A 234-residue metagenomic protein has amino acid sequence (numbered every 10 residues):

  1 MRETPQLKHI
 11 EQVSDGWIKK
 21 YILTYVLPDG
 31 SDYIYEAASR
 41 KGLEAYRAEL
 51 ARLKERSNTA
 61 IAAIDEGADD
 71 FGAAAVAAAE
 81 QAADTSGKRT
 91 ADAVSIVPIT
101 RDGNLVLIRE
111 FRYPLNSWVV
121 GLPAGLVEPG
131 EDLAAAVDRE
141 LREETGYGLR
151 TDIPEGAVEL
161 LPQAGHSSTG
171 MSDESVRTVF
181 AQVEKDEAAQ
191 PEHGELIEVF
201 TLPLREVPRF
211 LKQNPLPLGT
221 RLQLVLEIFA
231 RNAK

Functional and structural regions predicted by a protein language model:
R2-S14: Short amphipathic beta-strand and strand-loop transition segments with alternating hydrophobic
H9, A79-A82, D92, R109 (+6 more regions): Nudix hydrolase/Nudix homology domain
V13, W17-S95, R101: Acidic, metal-coordinating catalytic segment for phosphate/diphosphate chemistry, firing primarily on the Nudix
P28-D29, T100-D102, F111, A181-E187 (+1 more regions): Short loop segments at secondary-structure junctions
Y33, E44-A48, N116-G121, F200: A short, polar/proline- and glycine-enriched secondary-structure boundary/capping micro-motif
Y33-E36, A188-H193, L211: Short, charged, solvent-exposed linker or helix-capping segments at domain edges/interfaces that act as flexible hinges
A73, E80-R139, E143: Conserved Nudix-box catalytic region and its N-terminal flanking loop in Nudix hydrolases and closely related
P129-Q182: A contiguous pocket-lining binding segment that forms or flanks enzyme active sites
